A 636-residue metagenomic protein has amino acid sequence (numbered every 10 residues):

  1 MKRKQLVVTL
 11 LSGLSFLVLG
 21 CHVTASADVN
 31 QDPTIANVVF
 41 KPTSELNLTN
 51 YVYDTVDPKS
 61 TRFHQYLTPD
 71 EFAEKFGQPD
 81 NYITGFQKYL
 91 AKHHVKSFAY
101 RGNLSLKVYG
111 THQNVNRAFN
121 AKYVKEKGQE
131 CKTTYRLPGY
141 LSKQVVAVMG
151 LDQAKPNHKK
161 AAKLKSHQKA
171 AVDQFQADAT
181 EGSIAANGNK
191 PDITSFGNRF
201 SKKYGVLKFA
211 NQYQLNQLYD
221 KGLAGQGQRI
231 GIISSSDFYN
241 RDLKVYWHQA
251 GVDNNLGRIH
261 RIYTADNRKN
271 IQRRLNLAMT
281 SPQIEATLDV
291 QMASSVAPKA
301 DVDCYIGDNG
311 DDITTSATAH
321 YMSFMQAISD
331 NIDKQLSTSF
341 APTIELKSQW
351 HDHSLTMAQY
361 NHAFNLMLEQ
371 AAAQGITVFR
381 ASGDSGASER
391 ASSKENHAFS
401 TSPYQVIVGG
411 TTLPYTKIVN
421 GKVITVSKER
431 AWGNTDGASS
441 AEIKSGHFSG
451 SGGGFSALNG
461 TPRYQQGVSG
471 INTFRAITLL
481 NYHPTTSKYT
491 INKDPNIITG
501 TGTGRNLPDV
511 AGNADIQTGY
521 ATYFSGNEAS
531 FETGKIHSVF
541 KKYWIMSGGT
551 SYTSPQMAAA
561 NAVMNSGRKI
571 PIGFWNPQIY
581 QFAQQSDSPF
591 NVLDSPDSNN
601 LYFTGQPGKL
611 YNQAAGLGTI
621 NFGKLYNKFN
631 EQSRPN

Functional and structural regions predicted by a protein language model:
K2-T24: Sec-dependent N-terminal signal peptides of Gram-positive bacterial secreted proteins and lipoproteins
G20-H22, V252, Q405, P414 (+5 more regions): Short, well-ordered loop/turn and helix-capping segments at boundaries between secondary-structure elements and domains
V29-K92, S97-F98, N114-R380, S385 (+7 more regions): Substrate-binding/charge-relay-adjacent region of secreted/lumenal peptidase catalytic domains
A99-S105: Short Gly/Ser/Thr- and Asp/Glu-enriched loop/turn motifs at secondary-structure junctions
G383, G549, G616: Active-site glycine-centered loops adjacent to acidic/histidine catalytic or metal-binding residues that shape
T401-R463: Polar, glycine-rich mid-to-C-terminal structural blocks that act as macromolecule-binding/assembly scaffolds
A457, N561, N565-G618, S633-R634: An often Trp-containing, charged/polar helix-loop segment at the C-terminal end of enzyme catalytic cores
Y543-T553, A559: C-terminal, well-structured subdomains that either form a transmembrane helix-short loop-helix hairpin in multi-pass
